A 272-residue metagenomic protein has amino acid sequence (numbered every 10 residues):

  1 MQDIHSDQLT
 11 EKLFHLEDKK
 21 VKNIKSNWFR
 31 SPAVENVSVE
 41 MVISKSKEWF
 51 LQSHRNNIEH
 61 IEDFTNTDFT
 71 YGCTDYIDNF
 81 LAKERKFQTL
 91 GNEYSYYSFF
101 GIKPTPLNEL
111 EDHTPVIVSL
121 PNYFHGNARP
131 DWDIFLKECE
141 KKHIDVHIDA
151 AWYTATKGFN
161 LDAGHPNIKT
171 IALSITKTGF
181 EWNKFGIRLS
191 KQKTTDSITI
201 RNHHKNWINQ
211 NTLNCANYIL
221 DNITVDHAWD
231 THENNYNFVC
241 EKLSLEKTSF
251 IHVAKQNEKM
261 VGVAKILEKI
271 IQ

Functional and structural regions predicted by a protein language model:
M1-Q272: PLP-dependent class I/II
